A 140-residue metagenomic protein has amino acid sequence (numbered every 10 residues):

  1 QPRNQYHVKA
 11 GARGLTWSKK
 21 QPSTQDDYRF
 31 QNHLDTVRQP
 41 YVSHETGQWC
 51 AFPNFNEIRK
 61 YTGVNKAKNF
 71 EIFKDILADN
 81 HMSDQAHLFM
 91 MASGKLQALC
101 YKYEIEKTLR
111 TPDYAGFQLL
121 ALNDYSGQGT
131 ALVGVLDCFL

Functional and structural regions predicted by a protein language model:
Q1: Active-site neighborhood of glycoside hydrolase catalytic domains
N4-H7: Acidic, His- and aromatic-enriched active-site or binding-groove loops in soluble protein domains that engage sugars
A10-L140: Substrate-binding clefts and catalytic carboxylate motifs of secreted carbohydrate-active enzymes
